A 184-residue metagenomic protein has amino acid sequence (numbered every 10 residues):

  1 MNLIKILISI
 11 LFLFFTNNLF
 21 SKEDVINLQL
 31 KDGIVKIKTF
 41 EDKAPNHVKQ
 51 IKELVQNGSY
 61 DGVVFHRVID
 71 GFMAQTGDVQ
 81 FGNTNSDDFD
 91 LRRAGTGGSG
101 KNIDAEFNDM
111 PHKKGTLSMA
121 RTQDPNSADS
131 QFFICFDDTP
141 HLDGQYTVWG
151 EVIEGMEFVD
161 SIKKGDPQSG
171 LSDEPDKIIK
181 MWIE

Functional and structural regions predicted by a protein language model:
N2-S9: Sec-dependent signal peptide recognition, specifically the positively charged N-region followed immediately by
L3, F15-E184: Cyclophilin-like peptidyl-prolyl cis-trans isomerases
